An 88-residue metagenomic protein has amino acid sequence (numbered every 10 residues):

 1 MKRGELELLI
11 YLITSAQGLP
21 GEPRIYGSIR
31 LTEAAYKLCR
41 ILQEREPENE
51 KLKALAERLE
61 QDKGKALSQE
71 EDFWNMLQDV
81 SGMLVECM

Functional and structural regions predicted by a protein language model:
M1-Y26, Q78-M88: Short terminal alpha-helical segments
K2-L6, I25, I29, E46 (+1 more regions): Alpha-solenoid helical-repeat scaffolds
G18-E60: Amphipathic alpha-helical interaction modules
L59-M88: Amphipathic alpha-helical binding modules
